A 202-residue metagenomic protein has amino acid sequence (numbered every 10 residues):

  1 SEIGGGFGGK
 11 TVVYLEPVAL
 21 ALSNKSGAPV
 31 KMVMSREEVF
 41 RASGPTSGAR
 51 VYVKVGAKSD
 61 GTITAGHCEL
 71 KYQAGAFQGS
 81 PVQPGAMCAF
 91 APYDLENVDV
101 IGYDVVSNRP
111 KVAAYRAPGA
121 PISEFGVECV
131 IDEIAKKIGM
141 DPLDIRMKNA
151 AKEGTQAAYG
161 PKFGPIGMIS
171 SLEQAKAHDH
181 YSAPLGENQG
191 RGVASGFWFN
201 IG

Functional and structural regions predicted by a protein language model:
S1-G202: Structural alpha/beta core scaffold segments of enzyme domains
